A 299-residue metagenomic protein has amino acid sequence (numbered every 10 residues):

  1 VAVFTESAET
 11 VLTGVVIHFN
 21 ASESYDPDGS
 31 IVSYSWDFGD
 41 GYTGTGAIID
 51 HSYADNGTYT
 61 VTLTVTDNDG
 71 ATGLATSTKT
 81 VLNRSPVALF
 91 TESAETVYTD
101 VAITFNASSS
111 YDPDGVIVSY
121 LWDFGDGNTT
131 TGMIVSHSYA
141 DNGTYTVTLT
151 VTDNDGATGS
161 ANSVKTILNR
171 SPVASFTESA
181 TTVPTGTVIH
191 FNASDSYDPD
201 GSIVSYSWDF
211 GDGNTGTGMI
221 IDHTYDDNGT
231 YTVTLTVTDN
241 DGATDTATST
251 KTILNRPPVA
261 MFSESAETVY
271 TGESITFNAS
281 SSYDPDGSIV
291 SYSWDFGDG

Functional and structural regions predicted by a protein language model:
V1-G299: Extracellular/lumenal mature domains of secreted and surface-exposed proteins
